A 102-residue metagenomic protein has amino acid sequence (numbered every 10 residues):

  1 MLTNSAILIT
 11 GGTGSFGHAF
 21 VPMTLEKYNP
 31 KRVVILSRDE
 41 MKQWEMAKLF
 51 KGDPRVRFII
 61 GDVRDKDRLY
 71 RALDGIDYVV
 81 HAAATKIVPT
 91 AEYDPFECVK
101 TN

Functional and structural regions predicted by a protein language model:
M1-I7, S15, R55, R64: Catalytic, metal-anchored helix/loop core of enzyme active sites in primary metabolism
T3-A6, P30, I76: Phosphate-coordination loops involved in phosphoryl transfer and adenosine-cofactor binding
S5-K27: N-terminal Rossmann NAD(P)H-binding glycine-rich loop of SDR-like oxidoreductase domains
T10, L36, V79-A83: SDR active-site strand-loop-helix element
H18, M41-E45, D67-Y70, P89: Alpha-helical elements of the RecA-like P-loop NTPase motor core of helicases
V21, V34, M46-A47, I59 (+1 more regions): Glycine-rich phosphate-binding loops of nucleotide-dependent enzymes
Y28-K42: Conserved glycine-rich Rossmann-like NAD(P)H-binding loop of the short-chain dehydrogenase/reductase
F50-K100: NAD(P)H-binding glycine-rich loop region in Rossmannoid oxidoreductase-like domains and their noncatalytic homologs
